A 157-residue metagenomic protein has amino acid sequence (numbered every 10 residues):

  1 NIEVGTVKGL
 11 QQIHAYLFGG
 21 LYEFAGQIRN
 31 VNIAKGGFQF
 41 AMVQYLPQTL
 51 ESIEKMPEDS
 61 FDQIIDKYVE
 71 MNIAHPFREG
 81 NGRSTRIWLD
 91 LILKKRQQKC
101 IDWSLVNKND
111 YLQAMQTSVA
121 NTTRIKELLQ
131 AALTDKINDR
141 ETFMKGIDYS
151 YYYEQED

Functional and structural regions predicted by a protein language model:
N1-D157: FIC/Doc superfamily catalytic core
